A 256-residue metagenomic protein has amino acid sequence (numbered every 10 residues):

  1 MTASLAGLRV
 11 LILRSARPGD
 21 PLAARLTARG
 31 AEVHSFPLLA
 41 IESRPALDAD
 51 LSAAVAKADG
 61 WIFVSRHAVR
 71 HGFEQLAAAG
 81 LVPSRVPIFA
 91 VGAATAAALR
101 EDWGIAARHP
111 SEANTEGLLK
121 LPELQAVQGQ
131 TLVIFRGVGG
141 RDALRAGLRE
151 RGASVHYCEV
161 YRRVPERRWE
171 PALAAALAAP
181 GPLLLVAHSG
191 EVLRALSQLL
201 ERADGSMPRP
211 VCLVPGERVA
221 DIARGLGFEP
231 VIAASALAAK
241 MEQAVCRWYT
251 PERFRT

Functional and structural regions predicted by a protein language model:
M1-T256: Signature of uroporphyrinogen-III synthase
